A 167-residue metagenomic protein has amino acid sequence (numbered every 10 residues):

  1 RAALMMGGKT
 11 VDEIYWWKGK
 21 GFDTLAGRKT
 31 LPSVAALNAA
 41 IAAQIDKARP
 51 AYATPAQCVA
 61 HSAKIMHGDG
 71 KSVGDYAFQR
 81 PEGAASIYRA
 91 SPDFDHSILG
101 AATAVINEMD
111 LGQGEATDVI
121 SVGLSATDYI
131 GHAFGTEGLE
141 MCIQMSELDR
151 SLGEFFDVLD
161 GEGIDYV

Functional and structural regions predicted by a protein language model:
R1-A116, S125-H132: His/Asp/Glu-rich, glycine-adjacent segments that coordinate divalent cations and/or stabilize oxyanion chemistry on
T103, S121-G123, G153: Residue-level recognition of well-ordered secondary-structure positions
D110, G114, D118, E140-M141 (+1 more regions): Aromatic-residue detector
Q113-I120, G163-V167: Loop/turn elements at helix/coil->beta-strand transitions in domains of secreted/extracellular proteins
G123, M141-I143, Y166: Short, surface-exposed, charged/polar-biased interaction segments
T136-D149: Active-site-proximal segments of metal-dependent phosphoesterases and phosphodiesterases across multiple
S146-V167: Metal-dependent active-site segment of extracytoplasmic phospho-/sulfohydrolases and closely related
